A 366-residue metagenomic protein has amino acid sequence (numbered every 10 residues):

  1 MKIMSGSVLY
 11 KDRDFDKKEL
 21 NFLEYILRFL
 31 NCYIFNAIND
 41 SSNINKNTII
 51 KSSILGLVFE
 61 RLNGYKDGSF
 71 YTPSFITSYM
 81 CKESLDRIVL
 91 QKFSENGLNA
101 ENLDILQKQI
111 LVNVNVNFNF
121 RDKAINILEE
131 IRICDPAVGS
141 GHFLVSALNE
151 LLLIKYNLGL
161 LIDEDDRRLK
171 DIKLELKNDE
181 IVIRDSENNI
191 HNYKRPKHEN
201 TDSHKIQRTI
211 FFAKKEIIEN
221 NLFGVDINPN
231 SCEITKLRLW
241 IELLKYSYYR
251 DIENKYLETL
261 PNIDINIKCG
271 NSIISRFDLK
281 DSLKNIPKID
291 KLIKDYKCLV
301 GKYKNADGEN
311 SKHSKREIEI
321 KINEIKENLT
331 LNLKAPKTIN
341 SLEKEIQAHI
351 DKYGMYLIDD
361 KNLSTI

Functional and structural regions predicted by a protein language model:
M1-L153, D163-E164, P196, N221-S231 (+2 more regions): Preference for the N-terminal adenyl/adenosyl cofactor-binding alpha/beta module
I127-E130, C134, L144-I366: Class I S-adenosyl-L-methionine-dependent methyltransferase module
